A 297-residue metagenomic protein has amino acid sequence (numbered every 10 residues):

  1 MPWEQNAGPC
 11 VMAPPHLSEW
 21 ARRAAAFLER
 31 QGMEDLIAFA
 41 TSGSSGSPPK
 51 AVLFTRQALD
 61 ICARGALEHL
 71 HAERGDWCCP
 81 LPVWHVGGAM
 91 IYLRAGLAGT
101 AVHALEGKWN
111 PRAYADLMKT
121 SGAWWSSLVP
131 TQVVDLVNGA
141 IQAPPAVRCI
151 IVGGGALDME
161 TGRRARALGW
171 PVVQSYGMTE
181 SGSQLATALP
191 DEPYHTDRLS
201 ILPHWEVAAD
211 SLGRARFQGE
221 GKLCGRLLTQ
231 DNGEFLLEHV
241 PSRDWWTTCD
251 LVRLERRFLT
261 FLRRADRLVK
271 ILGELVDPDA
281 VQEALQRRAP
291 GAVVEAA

Functional and structural regions predicted by a protein language model:
M1-Q31: ANL superfamily adenylate-forming
R23-A40, A72-D76: Conserved pre-ATP/AMP-binding loop-to-beta segment of ANL
D35-R64: Conserved AMP-binding A3 loop
S44, G154, G177, D250 (+1 more regions): Active-site glycine-centered loops adjacent to acidic/histidine catalytic or metal-binding residues that shape
L53-E68, A72, D76-D135, V173: AMP-binding/adenylate-forming
N138-Y194, V207-A208: Gly/Ser/Thr-rich phosphate-binding loop
D210-W245, E274-V276: Conserved ATP/PPi-binding loop(s) of AMP-dependent carboxylate-activating enzymes
E234, P241-A297: AMP-binding/adenylate-forming catalytic core of the ANL superfamily
